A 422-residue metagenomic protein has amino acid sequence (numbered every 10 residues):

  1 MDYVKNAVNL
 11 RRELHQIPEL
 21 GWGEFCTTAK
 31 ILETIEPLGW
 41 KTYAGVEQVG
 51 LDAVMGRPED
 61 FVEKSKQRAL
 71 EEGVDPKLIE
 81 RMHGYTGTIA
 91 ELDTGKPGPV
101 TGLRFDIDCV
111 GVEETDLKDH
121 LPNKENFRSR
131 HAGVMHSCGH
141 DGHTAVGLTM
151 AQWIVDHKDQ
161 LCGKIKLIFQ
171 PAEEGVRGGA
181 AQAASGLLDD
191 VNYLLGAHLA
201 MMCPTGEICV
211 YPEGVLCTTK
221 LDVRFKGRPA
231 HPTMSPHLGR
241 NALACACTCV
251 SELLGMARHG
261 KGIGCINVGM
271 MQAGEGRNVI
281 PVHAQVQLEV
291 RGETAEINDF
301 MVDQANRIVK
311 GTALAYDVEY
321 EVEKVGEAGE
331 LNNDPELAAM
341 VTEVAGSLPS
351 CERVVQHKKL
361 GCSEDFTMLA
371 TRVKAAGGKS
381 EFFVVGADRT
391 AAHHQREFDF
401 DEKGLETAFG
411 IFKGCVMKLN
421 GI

Functional and structural regions predicted by a protein language model:
M1-M135, Q160-L161: Acidic/His- and Gly-rich active-site-bordering loop/insert found across diverse amide/peptide-bond hydrolases
R11, P18, G39, G186 (+3 more regions): Sec/Tat-exported extracytoplasmic proteins
L14, L103, H140, L167 (+7 more regions): Divalent metal-coordination and catalytic microenvironments
K77-M82, E173, Y211-V215, K358-L360: Short Gly/Pro-enriched turn/cap motifs at secondary-structure boundaries
T88, V110-G111, L121-M135, D141-G142 (+3 more regions): Histidine/acidic-residue-rich, glycine-tolerant segments that coordinate divalent metal ions
D106-C109, D116, A200, L216-T218 (+2 more regions): Short glycine-enriched loops at secondary-structure junctions
A244-I422: Metal-dependent amide/peptide-bond hydrolase catalytic core, centered on the "pita-bread" metallohydrolase fold
